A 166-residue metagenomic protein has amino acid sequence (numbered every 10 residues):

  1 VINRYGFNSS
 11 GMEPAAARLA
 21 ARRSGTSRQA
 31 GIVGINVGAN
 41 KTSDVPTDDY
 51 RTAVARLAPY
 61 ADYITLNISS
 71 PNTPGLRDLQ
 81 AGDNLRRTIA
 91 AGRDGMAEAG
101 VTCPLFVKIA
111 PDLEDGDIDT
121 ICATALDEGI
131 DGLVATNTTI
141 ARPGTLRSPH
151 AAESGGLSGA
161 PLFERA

Functional and structural regions predicted by a protein language model:
V1-Q29: A gly/proline- and charged-residue-enriched helix-loop-helix capping module
V1-S10, I35-T47, G75-D78: Flexible, glycine/proline-enriched loop segments at strand-loop-helix junctions that form or flank small-ligand binding
M12-R23, R51-A58, G82-R93, I118-A123 (+1 more regions): Generic structural signal for well-ordered alpha-helices, preferentially at hydrophobic/aromatic core positions
R28-V33, Y60-D62, G100-L105, G129-D131: Short, well-ordered coil/turn segments that N-cap beta-strands
V33-V37, I64-N67, L105-I109, L133-A135: Hydrophobic faces of well-ordered beta-strands that scaffold small-molecule active sites in alpha/beta enzyme cores
A39-R51, R77-Q80, F106-D127: Active-site glycine- and acidic-residue-rich loops that bind and position anionic ligands or nucleotide-like cofactors
D48-E98, P104, A110: Metal-dependent enolase-superfamily TIM-barrel catalytic cores that perform enediolate-based chemistry
S70-N84, T124-A166: Glycine/Thr-rich beta-alpha phosphate-binding loop at enzyme active sites
